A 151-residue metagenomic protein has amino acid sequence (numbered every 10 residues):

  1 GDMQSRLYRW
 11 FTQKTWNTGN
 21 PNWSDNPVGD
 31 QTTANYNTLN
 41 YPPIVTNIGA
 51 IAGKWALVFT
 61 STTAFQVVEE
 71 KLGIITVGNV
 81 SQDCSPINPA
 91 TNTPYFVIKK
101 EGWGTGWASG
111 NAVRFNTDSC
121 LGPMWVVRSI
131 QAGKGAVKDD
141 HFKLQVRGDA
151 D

Functional and structural regions predicted by a protein language model:
G1-D118: Extended, beta-strand-rich, solvent-exposed assembly scaffolds of outer structural proteins
L7, F11, P21, D139-H141 (+1 more regions): Long, low-complexity ectodomains and other extracytoplasmic segments of secretory-pathway proteins
S61, I130-A132, G148-A150: Beta-strand elements of well-folded, non-transmembrane domains
F65, K134-G135: Extended, low-complexity, turn-rich repeat/linker tracts enriched in Gly/Pro/Ser/Thr and Asp/Glu that occur
W103, T117-K134: Intrinsically disordered, low-complexity Pro/Gly/Ser/Thr-rich segments with frequent PxxP/GP/PP motifs and embedded
G122-M124, G135-V146: Short, solvent-exposed loop/turn segments enriched in Ser/Thr/Gly
